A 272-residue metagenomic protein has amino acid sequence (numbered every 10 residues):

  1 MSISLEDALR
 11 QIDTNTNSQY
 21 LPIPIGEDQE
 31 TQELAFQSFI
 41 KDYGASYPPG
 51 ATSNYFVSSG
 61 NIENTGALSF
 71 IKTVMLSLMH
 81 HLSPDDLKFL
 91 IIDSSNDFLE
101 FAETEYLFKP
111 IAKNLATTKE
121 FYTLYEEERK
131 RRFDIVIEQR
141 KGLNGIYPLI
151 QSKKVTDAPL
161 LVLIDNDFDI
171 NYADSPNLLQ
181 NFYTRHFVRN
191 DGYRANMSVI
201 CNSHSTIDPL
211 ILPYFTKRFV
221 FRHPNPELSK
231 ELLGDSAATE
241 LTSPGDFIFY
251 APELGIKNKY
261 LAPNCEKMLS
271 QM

Functional and structural regions predicted by a protein language model:
M1-S2: Charged, compositionally biased non-catalytic regions
E6-K141, K154-E227, E231, A238-T242 (+1 more regions): P-loop NTPase catalytic phosphate-binding loop
L143-G145: Short gly/ser/thr-rich secondary-structure transition/capping motifs
